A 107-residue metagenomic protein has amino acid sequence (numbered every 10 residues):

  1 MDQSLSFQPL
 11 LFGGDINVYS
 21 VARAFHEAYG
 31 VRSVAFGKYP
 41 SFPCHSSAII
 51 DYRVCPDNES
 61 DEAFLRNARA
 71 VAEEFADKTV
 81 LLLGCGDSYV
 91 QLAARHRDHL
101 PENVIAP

Functional and structural regions predicted by a protein language model:
M1-P107: ATP-binding N-terminal substructure of ATP-dependent carboxylate-amine bond-forming enzymes
